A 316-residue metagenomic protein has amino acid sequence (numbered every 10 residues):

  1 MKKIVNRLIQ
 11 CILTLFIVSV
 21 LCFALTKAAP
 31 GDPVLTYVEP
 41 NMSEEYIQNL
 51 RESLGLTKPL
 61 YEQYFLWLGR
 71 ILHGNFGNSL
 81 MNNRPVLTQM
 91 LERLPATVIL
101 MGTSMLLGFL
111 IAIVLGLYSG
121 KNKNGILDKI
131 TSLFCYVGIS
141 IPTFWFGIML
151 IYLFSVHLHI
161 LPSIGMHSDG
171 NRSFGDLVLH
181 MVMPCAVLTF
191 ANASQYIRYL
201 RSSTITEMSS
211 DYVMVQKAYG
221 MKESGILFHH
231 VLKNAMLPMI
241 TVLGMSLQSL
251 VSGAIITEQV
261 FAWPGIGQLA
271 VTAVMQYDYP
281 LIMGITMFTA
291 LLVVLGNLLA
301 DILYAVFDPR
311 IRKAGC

Functional and structural regions predicted by a protein language model:
M1-I9, V114-L150, L237-M239: Cytoplasmic-entry segments and transmembrane alpha-helices of multi-pass inner-membrane transporters
K2, M90-L127, R172-C316: Alpha-helical transmembrane segments of integral membrane proteins, especially multi-pass inner/plasma-membrane
C11, N41, F109, Y136 (+4 more regions): Residue-level recognition of pore/gate-forming positions within transmembrane alpha-helices of multi-pass
L15, S19, F23-A28, F144 (+3 more regions): Membrane-embedded alpha-helical segments of multi-pass transporters/permeases
L15-F65, L158-L177: Hydrophobic alpha-helical transmembrane segments of membrane transport/permease proteins and related membrane-embedded
A29, G138-I141, V251: Transmembrane helix irregularities
T57-I113: An internal, D/E-rich "acidic patch" concept
L133-I141, W145-R198: Membrane-water interface segments at transmembrane-helix boundaries in multipass membrane proteins
